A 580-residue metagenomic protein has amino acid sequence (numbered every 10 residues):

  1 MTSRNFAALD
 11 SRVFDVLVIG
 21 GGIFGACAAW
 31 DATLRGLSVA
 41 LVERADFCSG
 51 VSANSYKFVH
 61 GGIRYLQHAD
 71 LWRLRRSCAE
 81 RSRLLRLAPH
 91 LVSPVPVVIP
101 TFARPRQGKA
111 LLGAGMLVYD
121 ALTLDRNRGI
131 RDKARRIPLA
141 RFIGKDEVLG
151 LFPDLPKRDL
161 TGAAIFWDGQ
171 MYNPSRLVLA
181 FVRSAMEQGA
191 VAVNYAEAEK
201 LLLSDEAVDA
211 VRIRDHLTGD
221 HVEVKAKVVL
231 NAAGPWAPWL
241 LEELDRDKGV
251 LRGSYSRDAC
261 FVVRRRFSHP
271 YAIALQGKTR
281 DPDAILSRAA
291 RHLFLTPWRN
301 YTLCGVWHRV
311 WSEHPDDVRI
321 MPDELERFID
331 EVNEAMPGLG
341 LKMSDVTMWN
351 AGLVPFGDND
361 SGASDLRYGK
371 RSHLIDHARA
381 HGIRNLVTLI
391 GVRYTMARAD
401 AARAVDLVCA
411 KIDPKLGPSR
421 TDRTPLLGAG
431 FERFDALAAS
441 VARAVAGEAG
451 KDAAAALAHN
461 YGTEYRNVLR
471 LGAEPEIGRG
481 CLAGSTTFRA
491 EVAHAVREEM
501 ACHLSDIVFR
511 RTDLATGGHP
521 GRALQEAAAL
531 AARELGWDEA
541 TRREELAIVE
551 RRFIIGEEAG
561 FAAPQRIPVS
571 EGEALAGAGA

Functional and structural regions predicted by a protein language model:
M1-V16, D31-R35: Extreme N-terminal leader/targeting segments of oxidoreductases
R12-F14, T218-V228: Core beta-strand elements of the Rossmann-like FAD/NAD(P) dinucleotide-binding domain in flavoenzyme oxidoreductases
T33-A53: Glycine-rich FAD pyrophosphate-binding loop
K57-L151, A290-L293: Dinucleotide-binding Rossmann-like beta1-alpha1 core, especially the glycine-rich loop that anchors the ADP
G129-A134, L139, L149-Q188, A210-R212 (+3 more regions): Helix-loop-beta segment of a Rossmann-like dinucleotide-binding subdomain
P174-R176, S184, D245-G305, R309-A523 (+1 more regions): C-terminal catalytic lobe of FAD-dependent flavoproteins
N194-D209: A conserved short coil-to-beta-strand element within the FAD-binding core of flavoproteins
N231-R246: Flavin (primarily FAD) binding-site architecture
